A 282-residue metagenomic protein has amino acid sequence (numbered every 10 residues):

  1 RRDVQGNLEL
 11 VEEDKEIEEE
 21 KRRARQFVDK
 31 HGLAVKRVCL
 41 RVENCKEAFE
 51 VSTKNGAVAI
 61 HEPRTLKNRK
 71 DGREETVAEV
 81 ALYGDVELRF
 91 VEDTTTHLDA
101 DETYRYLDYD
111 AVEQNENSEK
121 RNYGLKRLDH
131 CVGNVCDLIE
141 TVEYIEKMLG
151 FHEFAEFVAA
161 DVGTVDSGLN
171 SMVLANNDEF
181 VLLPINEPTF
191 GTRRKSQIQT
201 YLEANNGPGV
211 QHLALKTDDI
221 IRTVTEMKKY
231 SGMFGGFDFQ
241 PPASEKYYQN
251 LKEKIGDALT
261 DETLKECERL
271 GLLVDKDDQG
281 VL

Functional and structural regions predicted by a protein language model:
R1-E62, D71-F154, V165-L282: Glyoxalase I/VOC metalloenzyme domain signal
L66-K67, V158-G163: Short, solvent-exposed loop/turn elements at beta->coil junctions and helix N-caps that rim active or binding pockets
